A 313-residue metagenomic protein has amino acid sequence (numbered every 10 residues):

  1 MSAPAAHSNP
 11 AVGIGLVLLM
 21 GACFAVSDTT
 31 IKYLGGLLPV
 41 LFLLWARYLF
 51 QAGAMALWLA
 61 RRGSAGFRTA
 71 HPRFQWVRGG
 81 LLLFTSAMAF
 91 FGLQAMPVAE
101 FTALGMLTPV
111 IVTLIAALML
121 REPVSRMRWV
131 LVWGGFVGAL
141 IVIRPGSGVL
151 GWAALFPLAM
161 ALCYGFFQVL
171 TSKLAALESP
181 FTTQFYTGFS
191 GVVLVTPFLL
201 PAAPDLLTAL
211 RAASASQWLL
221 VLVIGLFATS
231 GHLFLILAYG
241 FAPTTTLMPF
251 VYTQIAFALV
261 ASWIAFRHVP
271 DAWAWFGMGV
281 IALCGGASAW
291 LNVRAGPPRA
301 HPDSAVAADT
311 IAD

Functional and structural regions predicted by a protein language model:
S2, A256-D313: C-terminal-most transmembrane helix of multi-pass membrane proteins
A3-P4, A52-H71, A139-V149, V192-S216 (+2 more regions): Membrane-interface helix-cap regions at the ends of transmembrane helices in multi-pass membrane proteins
V12-G13, L37-F84, C163-F167, Y186-A203: Transmembrane alpha-helices of multi-pass small-molecule transport proteins
V12-L19, L59, S64-F90, W152-A159 (+2 more regions): Loop-to-transmembrane-helix transition segments
K32, V40, M55, V149-A215 (+1 more regions): Transmembrane alpha-helical segments that form core, pore/gating elements of small-molecule transporters/exporters
F42-L49, F91-R121, T244-S262: Specific alpha-helical transmembrane segments that line the substrate/conduction pathway and gating interfaces
T102-G105, R121-I141, S147, G151-A154 (+1 more regions): Loop-to-transmembrane alpha-helix entry segments
T102-L107, L174-S190, T229-W263: Helix-helix packing/entry segments at the starts of transmembrane helices
